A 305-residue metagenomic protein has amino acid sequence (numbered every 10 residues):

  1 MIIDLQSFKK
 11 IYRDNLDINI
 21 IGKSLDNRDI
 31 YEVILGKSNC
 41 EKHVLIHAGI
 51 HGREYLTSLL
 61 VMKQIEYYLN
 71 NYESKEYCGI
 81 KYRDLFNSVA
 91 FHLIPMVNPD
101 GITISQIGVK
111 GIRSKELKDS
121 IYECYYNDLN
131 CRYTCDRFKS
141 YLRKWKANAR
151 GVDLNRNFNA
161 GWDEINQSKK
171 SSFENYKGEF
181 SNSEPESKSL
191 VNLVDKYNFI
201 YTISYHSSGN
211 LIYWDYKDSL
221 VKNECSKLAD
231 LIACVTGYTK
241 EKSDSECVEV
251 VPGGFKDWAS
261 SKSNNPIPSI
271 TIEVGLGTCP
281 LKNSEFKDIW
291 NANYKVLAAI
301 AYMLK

Functional and structural regions predicted by a protein language model:
M1-D29: Short glycine- and acidic-rich boundary segments immediately preceding or forming the N-terminal edge of structured
D17-G22, K242-S263: Short, Gly/Ser/Thr-enriched beta-strand-loop segments that form substrate-interacting elements of hydrolase/peptidase
R28-I30, K37-H43: Proline/glycine-enriched tight loop/beta-turn segments at coil->beta junctions that connect or precede beta-strands
E41, Y55-L56, K63-D218, K222 (+1 more regions): Active-site/substrate-binding loop(s) of hydrolase catalytic cores
E41-H51: Short beta-strand element of the alpha/beta-hydrolase
K196, Y201-S204, N210-N223, V251-K305: Active-site-adjacent mobile loop/cap segments within catalytic or ligand-binding domains
K217-T236: Gly/Ser/Thr-rich active-site loops/lids in small-molecule metabolic enzymes that frequently grip phosphoryl groups
